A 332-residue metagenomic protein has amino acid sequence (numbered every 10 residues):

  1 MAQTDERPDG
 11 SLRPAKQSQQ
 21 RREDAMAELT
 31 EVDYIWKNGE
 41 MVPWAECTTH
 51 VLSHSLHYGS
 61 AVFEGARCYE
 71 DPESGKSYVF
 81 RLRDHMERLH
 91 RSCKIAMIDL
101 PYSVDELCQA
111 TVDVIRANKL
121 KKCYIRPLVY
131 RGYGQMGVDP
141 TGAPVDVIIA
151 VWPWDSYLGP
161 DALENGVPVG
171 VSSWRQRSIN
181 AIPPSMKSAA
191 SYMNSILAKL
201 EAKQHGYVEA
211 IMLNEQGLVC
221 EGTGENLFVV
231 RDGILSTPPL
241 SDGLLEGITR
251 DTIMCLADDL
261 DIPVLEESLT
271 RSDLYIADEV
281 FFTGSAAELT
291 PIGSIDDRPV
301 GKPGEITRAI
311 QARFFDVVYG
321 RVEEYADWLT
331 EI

Functional and structural regions predicted by a protein language model:
A2-T4, G10-Y102, E106-D113, Q135-I332: Helix-start/capping segments and mature chain N-termini
R116-C123, I262: Short secondary-structure junctions
K122-Y124, Y207-V208: Short secondary-structure junction motifs
G132: Active-site loop/lid in soluble adenylation, ligation, and acyl-transfer enzymes
